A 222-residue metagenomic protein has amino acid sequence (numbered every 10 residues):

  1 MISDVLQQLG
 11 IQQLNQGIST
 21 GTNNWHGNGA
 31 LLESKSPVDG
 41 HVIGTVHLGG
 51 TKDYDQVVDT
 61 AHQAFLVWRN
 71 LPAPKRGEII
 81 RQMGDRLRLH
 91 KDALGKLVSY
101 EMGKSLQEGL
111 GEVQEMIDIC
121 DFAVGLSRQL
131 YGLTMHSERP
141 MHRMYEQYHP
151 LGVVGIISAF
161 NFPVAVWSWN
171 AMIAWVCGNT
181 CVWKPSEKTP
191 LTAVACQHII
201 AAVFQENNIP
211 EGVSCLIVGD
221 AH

Functional and structural regions predicted by a protein language model:
M1-T45, E78, Q82, G132-S158: Terminal low-complexity tails and localization/encapsulation signals of metabolic enzymes
I18-T20, E33-S36, V42-Q56, F204-V213 (+1 more regions): Histidine- and aromatic-rich ligand-binding microenvironments
W25, W68, W167-W169: Signature tryptophan residues that serve as conserved aromatic anchors
L32, D53-Q56, R86, E146 (+1 more regions): A generic short alpha-helical patch detector that favors 3-5-residue windows in or near N-terminal regions
H41-Y131, M141: Glycine-rich loop-to-alpha-helix module at the N-terminal edge of alpha/beta enzyme cores
G132-H222: Rossmann-like NAD(P) dinucleotide-binding subdomain of oxidoreductase/dehydrogenase enzymes
